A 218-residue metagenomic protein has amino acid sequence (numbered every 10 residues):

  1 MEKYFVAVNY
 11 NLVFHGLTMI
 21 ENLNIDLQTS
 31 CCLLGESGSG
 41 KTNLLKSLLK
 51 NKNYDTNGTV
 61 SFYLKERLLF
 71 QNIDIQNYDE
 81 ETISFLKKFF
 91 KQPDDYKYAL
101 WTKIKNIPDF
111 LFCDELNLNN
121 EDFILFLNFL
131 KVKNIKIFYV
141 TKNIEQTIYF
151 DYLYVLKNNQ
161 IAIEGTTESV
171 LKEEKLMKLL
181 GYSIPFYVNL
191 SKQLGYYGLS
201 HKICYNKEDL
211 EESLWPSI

Functional and structural regions predicted by a protein language model:
M1-L23, L27, N53: A short, flexible loop at the N-terminus of ABC-type nucleotide-binding domains that lies
L34-E36: The feature captures the beta-strand-to-loop junction immediately N-terminal to the Walker
T42-F90, K142: ABC ATPase nucleotide-binding domain signature region
N134-V140: Conserved H-loop
I148-V155: Conserved catalytic segment of ABC-fold P-loop ATPases
N158-N159: Conserved ABC ATPase "signature" C-loop
E164-G165: ABC ATPase "signature
M177-I218: ABC ATPase nucleotide-binding domains
